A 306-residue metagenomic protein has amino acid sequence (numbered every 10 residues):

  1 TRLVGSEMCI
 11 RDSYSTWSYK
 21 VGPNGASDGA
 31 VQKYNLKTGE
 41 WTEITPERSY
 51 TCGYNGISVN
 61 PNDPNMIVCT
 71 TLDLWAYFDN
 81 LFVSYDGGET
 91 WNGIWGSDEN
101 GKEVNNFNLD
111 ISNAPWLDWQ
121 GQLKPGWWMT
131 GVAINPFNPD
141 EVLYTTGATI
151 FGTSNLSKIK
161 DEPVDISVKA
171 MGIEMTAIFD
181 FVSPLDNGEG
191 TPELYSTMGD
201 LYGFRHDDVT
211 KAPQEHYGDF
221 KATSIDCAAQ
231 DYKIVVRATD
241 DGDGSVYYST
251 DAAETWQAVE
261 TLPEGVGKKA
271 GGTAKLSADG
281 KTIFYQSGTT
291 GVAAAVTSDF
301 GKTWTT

Functional and structural regions predicted by a protein language model:
T1-G5, C9-I10: Single conserved hydrophobic/aromatic residue that forms the stacking wall/gate of nucleotide- or nucleobase-binding
R11, P64-N65, P139-D140, T191-P192 (+2 more regions): Short coil/turn segments that connect the beta-strands within blades of beta-propeller domains
Y19-P23, D73-Y77, I150-F151, Y202 (+2 more regions): Short glycine/acidic-enriched loop and turn motifs that connect beta-strands
S27, G53-N55, Y77, W128 (+3 more regions): Beta-rich catalytic cores
S27-K37, L81-G87: Beta-propeller blade signature
Y34, P61, S84-Y85, T153-L156 (+7 more regions): Conserved Ser/Thr-centered positions that define the repeating blades of beta-propeller domains
P46-S49, I94-L123, V168-M171, L262-G265: Surface-exposed loop and turn segments in beta-propeller and other repeat-based domains that flank or scaffold
